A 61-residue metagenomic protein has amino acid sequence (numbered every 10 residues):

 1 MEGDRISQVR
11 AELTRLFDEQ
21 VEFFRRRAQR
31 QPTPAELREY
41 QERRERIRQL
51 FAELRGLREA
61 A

Functional and structural regions predicted by a protein language model:
M1-T14: Short, charge/polar-rich alpha-helical segments
A11, R15, V21-A60: Short, charge-rich amphipathic interface segments used for partner binding and complex assembly
